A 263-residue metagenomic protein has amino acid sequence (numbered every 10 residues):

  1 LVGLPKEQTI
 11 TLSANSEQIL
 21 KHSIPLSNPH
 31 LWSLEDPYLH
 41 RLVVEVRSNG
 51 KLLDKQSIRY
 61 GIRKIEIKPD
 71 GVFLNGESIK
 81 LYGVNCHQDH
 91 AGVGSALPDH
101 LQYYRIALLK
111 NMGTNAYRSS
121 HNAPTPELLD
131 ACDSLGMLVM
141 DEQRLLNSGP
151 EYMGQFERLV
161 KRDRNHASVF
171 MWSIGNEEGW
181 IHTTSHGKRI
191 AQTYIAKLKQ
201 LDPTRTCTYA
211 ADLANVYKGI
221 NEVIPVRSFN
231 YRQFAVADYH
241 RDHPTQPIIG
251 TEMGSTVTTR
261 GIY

Functional and structural regions predicted by a protein language model:
L1-H121, L129-V139, G154-Q155, K161-R162 (+4 more regions): Secreted/periplasmic carbohydrate-active enzymes, especially glycoside hydrolases
H100, I106-M112, A116-Y263: Substrate-binding/catalytic cleft of secreted carbohydrate-active enzymes, primarily glycoside hydrolases
